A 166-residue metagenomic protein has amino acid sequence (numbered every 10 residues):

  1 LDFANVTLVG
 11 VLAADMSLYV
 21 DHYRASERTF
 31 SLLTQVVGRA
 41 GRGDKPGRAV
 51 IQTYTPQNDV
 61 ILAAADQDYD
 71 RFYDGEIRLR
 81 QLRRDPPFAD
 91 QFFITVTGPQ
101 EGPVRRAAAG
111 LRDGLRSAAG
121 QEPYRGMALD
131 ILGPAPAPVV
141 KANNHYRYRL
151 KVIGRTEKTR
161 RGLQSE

Functional and structural regions predicted by a protein language model:
L1-D21, S26, Q35-E166: Accessory helical-bundle/CTD segments and flexible terminal tails appended to RecA-like ATPase motors
F30: Charged catalytic and DNA/RNA-contacting regions of genome-maintenance and nucleic-acid-processing enzymes
